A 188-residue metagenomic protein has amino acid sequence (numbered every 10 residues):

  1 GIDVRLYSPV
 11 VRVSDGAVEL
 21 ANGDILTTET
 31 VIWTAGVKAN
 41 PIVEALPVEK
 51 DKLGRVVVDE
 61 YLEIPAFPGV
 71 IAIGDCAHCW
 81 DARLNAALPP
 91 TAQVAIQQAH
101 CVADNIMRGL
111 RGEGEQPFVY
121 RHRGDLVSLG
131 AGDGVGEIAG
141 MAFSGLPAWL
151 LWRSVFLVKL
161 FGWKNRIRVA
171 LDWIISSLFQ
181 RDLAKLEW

Functional and structural regions predicted by a protein language model:
G1, K38, Q97-E113: Flavin-binding catalytic cores
G1-S14: A conserved beta-strand/loop element that lines the FAD pocket in flavoprotein oxidoreductases
V4, V70-A72, L126: Conserved beta-strand scaffold positions in the cores of enzyme catalytic domains, especially in NTP/NDP-utilizing
G16-E19, G23-Q97, D104: FAD-site-proximal beta/loop scaffold in flavoenzymes
D104-W188: C-terminal, flexible cofactor-proximal segment of oxidoreductases
